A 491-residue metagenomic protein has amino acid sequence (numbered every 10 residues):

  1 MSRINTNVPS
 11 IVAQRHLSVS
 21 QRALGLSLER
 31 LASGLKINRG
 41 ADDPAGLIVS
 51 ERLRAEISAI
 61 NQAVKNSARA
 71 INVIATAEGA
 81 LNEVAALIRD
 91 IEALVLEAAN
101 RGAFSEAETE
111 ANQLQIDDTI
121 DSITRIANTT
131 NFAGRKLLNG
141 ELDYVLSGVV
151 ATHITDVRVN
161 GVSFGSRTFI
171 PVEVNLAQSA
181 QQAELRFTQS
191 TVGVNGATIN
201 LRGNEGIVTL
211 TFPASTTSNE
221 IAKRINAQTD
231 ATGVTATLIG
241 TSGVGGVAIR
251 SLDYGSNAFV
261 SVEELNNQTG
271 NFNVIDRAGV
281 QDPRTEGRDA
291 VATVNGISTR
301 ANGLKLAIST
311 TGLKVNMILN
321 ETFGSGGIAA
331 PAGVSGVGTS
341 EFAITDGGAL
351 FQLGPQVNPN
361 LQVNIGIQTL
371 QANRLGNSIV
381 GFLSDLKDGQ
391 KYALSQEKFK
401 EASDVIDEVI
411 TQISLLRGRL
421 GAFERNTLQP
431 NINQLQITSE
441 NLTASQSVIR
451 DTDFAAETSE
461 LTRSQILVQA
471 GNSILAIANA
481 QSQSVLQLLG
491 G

Functional and structural regions predicted by a protein language model:
M1, R54-K65, K387: Short, charge-rich amphipathic alpha-helices with coiled-coil/heptad character
S2-T6, R39, I71-T427, N433 (+3 more regions): Amphipathic alpha-helical coiled-coil/heptad-repeat segments
V19, I48-R52, S58, N72 (+6 more regions): Alpha-helical coiled-coil segments
S20-R30, E83-L94, Q436-A444, V448: Extended, amphipathic, non-transmembrane alpha-helical segments
R22, E29, S58, K65-A68 (+4 more regions): Residues at a fixed heptad register within alpha-helical coiled-coils and interdomain linker helices that relay
L31-R52, D451-T452: Short amphipathic helix-turn modules centered on a small-residue break
A59, A63-N66, V73, A80 (+5 more regions): Coiled-coil heptad-repeat alpha-helices, preferentially marking one helix face enriched in polar/charged residues
